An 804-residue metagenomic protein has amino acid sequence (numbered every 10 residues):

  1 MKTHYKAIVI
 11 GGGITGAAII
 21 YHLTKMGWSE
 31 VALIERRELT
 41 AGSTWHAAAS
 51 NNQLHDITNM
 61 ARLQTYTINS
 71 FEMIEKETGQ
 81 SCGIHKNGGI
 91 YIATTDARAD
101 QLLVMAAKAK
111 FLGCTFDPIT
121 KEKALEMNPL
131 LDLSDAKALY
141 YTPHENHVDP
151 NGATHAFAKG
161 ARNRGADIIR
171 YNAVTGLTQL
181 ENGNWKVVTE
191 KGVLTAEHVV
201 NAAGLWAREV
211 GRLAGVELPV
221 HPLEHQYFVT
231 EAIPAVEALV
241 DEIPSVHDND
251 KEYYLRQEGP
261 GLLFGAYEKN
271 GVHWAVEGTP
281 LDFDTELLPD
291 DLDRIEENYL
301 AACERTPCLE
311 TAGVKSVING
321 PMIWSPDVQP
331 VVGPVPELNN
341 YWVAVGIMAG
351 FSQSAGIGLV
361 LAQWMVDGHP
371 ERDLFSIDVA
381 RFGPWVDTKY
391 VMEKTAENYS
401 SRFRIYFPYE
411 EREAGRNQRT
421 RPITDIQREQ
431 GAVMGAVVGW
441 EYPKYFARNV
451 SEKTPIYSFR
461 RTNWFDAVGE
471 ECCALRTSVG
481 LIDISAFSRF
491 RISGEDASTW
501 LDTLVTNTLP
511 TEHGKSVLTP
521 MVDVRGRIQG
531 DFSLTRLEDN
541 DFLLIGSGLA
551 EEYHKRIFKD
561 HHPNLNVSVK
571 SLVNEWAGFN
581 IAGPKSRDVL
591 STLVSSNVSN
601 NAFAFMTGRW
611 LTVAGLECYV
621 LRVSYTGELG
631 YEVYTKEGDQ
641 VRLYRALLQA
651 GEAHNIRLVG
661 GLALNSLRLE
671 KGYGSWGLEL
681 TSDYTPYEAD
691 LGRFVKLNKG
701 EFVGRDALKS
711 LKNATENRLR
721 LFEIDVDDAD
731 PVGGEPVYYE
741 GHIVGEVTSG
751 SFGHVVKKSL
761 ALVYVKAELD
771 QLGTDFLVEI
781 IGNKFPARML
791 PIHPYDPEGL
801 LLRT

Functional and structural regions predicted by a protein language model:
K2-T15, A32: Beta1/beta-strand and adjacent pyrophosphate-binding region of the FAD-binding site in flavoprotein oxidoreductases
A18, N52, L177-P289, E297-R305 (+3 more regions): Flavin-dependent oxidoreductases
T24-T44: Glycine-rich FAD pyrophosphate-binding loop
A48-S50, E145-P150, D250-E252, N319-S325 (+6 more regions): Glycine-rich phosphate/pyrophosphate-binding beta-alpha loops
A49-M127, D250-L255, G259-L263, P289 (+2 more regions): Dinucleotide-binding Rossmann-like beta1-alpha1 core, especially the glycine-rich loop that anchors the ADP
S70-M73, H85, T94-R170, T175-G183 (+3 more regions): Flavin (FAD/FMN) cofactor-binding and adjacent substrate-gating region of FAD-dependent oxidoreductase domains
P150, D250, G259, L281-R419: C-terminal catalytic lobe of FAD-dependent flavoproteins
R372, I377-T804: Glycine/proline-enriched, intrinsically flexible loops and inter-domain linkers
